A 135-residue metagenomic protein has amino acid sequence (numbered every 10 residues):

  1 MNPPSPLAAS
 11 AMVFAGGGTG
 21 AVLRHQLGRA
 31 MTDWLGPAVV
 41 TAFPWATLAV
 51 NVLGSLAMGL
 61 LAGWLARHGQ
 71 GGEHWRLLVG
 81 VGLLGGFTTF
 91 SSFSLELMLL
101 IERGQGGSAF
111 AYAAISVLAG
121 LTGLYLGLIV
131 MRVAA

Functional and structural regions predicted by a protein language model:
M1-A135: Membrane-interface helix-loop junctions in multi-pass transporters/channels
